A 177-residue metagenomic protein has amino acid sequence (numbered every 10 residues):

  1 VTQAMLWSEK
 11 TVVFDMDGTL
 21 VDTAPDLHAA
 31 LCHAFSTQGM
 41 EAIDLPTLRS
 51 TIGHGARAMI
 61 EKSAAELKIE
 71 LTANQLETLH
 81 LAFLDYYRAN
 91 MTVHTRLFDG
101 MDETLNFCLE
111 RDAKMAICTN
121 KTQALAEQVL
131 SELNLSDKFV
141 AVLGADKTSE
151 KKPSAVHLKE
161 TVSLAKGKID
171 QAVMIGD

Functional and structural regions predicted by a protein language model:
T2, L6-E9, R88-I117, Q123-E127 (+2 more regions): Short, acidic loop-to-helix structural element flanking the phosphoryl-transfer center in phosphate-processing enzymes
T2-S50: Active-site neighborhood of HAD-like aspartate-dependent phosphohydrolases
T11-V13, A116, V173: Hydrophobic "anchor" residues on beta-strands that sit immediately upstream of conserved functional sites
H28, C32, L45, G53-E61 (+4 more regions): An amphipathic alpha-helix signature
H54-A89, D99, F107: A metal-dependent, Asp-based hydrolase signature
V93-R96, T122-I175: Substrate-recognition "cap/lid" segment bordering the active-site pocket of phosphatases
